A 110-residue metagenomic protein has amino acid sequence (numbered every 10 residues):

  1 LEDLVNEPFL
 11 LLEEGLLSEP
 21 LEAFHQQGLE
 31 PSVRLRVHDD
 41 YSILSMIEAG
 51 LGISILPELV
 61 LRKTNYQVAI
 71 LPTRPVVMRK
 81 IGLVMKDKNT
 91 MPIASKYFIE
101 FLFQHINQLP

Functional and structural regions predicted by a protein language model:
L1, E7-P8, M78-L83: Small-molecule pocket liners
E2, L35, S54: Residues that recognize and position ribonucleotide moieties
E7-Q27, M91-S95, I99, L109: Secondary-structure junction motif
L11-E13, E30-D39: Short beta-strand-to-loop elements that line the ligand-binding cleft of bilobed periplasmic-binding protein-like
H25-R34, V68: A local structural motif
Y41-K88, Y97: Beta-alpha-beta core module
Q104-P110: Generic C-terminal helix-cap and adjacent flexible tail
